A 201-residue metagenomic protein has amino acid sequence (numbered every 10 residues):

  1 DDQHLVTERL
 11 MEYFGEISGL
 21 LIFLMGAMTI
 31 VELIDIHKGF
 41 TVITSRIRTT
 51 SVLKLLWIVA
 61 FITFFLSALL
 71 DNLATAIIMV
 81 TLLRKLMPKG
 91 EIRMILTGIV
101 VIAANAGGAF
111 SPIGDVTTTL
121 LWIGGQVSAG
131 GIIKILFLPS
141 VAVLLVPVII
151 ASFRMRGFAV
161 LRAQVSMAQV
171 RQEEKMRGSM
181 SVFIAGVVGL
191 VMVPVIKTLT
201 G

Functional and structural regions predicted by a protein language model:
D1, V187-G201: Flexible hinge motifs at transmembrane-helix junctions and intramembrane kinks/re-entrant loops in multi-pass membrane
Q3-I92: Membrane-embedded alpha-helical segments and adjacent helix-loop junctions characteristic of multi-pass solute
M25, F61, F65, V141-I149 (+2 more regions): Generic alpha-helical transmembrane segments of integral inner-membrane proteins, especially permease/transport modules
V52-I58, M176-A185: Short hydrophobic alpha-helical membrane-embedded segments
L53-V59, P88-I99, V127-L138: Membrane-interface alpha-helices at helix entry/exit sites of multi-pass transporters
T63, A103-A104, L138-P139: Transmembrane alpha-helical core residues of multi-pass small-molecule transporters, especially secondary transporters
S67-I77, M94-Q126, P147-S152: Alpha-helical transmembrane segments and, especially, the helix-loop junctions at the ends of these helices
M94, S111, G130-V182, T200: Juxtamembrane and boundary regions of transmembrane helices in multi-pass small-molecule transporters and channels
